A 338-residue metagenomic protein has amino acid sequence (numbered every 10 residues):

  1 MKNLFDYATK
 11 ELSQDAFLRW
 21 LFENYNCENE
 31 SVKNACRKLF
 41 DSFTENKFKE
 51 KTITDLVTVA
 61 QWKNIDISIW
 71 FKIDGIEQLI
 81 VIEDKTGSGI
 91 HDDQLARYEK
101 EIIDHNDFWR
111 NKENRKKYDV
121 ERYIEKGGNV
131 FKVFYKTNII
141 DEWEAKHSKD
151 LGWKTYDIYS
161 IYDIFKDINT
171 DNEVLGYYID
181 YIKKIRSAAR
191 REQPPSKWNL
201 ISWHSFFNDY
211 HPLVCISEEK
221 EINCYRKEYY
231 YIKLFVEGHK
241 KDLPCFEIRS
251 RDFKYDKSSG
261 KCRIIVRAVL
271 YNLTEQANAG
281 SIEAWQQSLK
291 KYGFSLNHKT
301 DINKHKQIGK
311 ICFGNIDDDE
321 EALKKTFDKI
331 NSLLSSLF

Functional and structural regions predicted by a protein language model:
M1-F338: Charged, terminal alpha-helix-loop-beta segments that serve as non-catalytic nucleic-acid engagement and/or assembly
